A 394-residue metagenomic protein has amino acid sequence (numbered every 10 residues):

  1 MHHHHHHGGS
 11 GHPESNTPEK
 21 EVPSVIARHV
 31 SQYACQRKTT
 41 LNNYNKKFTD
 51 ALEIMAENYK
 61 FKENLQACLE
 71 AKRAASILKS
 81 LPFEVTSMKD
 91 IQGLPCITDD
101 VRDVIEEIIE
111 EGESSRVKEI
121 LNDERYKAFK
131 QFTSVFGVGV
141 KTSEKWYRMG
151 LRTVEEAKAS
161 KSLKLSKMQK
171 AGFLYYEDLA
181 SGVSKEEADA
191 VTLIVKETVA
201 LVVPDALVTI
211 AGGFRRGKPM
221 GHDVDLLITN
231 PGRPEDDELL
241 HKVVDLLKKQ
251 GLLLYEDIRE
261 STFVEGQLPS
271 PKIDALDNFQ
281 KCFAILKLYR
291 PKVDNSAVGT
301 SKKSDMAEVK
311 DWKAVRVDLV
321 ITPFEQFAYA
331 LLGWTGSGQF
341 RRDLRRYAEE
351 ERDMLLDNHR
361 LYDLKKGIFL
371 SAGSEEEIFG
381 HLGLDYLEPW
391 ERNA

Functional and structural regions predicted by a protein language model:
M1-L121, K141, S162-A394: Structure-specific DNA junction-binding interface
K60, F132, W146: Generic anion/oxyanion-binding catalytic loop in active/binding sites
Y126-F129: Low-complexity, Ser/Pro/Thr/Glu/Lys-rich regulatory segments of predominantly eukaryotic nuclear proteins, containing
S134-F136: Catalytic cores of DNA base-excision repair glycosylases
K141-S143, M149: Fungal eukaryote-biased detector of long internal structured cores
A157: Class I SAM-dependent methyltransferase SAM-binding "motif I" and its flanking Rossmann-like core
